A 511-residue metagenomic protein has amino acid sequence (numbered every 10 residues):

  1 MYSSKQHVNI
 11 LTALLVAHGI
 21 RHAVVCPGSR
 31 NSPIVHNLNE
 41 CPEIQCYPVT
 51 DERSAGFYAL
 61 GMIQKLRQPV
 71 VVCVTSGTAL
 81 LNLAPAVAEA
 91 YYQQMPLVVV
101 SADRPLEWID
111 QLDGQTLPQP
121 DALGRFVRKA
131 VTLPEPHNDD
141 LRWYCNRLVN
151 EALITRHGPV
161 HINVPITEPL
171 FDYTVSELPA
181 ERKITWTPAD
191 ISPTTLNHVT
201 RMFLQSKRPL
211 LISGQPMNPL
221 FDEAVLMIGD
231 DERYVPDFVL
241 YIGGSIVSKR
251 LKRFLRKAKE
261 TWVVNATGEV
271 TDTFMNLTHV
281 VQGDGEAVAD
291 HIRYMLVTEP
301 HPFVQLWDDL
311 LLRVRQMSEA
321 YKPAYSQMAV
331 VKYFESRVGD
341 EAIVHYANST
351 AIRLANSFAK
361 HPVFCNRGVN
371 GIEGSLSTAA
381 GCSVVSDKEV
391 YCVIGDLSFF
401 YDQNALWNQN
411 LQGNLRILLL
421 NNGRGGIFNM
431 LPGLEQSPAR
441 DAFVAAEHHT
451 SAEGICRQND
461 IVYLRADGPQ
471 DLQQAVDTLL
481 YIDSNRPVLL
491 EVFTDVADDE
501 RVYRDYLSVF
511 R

Functional and structural regions predicted by a protein language model:
M1-S3, L255-T350, I455, A466-R511: Phosphate/pyrophosphate-binding active-site segments
Y2-C73, A79-N82, A88: N-terminal cofactor/phosphate-binding cores enriched in small/glycine residues, especially glycine-rich loops such as
V8-V16, C26-R30, I34-N39, D308-D387: Active-site diphosphate/adenylate-binding microenvironment
I10-I20, M62-R67, E151-R156, T195-P209 (+3 more regions): Glycine-rich phosphate/diphosphate-binding loops that line cofactor/substrate pockets in enzymes
H22, K65-V74, L80-N82, A90-L97 (+4 more regions): Structural signature of the thiamine diphosphate
L38-Y47, Q64-V70, A355-V369, E435-P438: Glycine/charged-rich beta-loop-alpha catalytic/anionic-binding loops adjacent to active sites
V100, E107-P120, S357-R511: Thiamine diphosphate
Q205, P209-W262, V270-T273, K360-S386 (+2 more regions): Glycine-rich, anion-gripping cofactor-binding loops and their flanking helix/strand elements in enzyme active sites
